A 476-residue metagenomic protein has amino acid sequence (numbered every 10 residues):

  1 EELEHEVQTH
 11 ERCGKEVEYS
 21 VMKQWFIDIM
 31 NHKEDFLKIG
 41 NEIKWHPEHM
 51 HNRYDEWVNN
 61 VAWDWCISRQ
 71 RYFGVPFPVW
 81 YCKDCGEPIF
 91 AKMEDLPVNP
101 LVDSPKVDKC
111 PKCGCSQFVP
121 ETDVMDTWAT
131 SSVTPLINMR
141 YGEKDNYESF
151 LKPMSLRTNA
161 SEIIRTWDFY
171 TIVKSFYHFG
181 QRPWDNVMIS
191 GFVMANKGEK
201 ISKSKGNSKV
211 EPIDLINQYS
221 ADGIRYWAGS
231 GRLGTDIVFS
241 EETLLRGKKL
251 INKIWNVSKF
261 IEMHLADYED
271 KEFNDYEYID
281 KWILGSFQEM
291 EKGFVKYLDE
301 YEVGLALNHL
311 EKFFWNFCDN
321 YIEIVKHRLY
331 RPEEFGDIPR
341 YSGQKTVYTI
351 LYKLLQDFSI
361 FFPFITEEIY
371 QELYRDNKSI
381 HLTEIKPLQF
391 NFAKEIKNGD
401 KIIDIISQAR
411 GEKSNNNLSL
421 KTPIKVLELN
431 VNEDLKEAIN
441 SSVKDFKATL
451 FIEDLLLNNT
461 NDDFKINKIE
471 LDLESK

Functional and structural regions predicted by a protein language model:
E1, K109-V119, G142-L151, S175-N186 (+9 more regions): Secondary-structure transition/capping motifs at alpha-helix termini and the adjoining loop/turn into the next element
E1-D84, W167, E199, N207-L250 (+3 more regions): Residue patterns forming the tRNA-binding/recognition surfaces of aminoacyl-tRNA synthetases and related DALR
E1-H46, Q70, C85, C115 (+6 more regions): NTP/phosphate- and nucleic-acid-binding module
G14, S190-G191, I254, F317 (+2 more regions): Residue-level signal for inorganic ion chemistry
W63-S68, E94-M125, F169, V173 (+6 more regions): Flexible, glycine/threonine-enriched loop-and-boundary segments that flank and lead into catalytic domains of large
R71-F73, P78-V79, K92-D236: Alpha-helical recognition segments enriched in aromatics with Gly/Pro capping that present substrate-recognition
Q117-A129, E148-R165, L215-Y219, T243-K253 (+5 more regions): Secondary-structure capping and boundary motifs in well-ordered enzyme cores
F118, A195, Y268-V295, E323-Q408 (+4 more regions): Acidic, turn-prone loop/beta-hairpin segments
